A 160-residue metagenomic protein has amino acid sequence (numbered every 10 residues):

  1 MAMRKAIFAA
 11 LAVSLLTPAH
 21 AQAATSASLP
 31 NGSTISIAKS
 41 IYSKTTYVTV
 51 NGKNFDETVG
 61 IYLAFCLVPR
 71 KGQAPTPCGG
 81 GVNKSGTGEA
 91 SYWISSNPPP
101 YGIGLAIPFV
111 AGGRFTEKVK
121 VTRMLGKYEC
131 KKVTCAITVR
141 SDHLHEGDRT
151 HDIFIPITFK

Functional and structural regions predicted by a protein language model:
M1-A24, G52: Secretory targeting and sorting signals
A24-K160: Extended, solvent-exposed regions of the mature portions of secreted/cell-surface glycoproteins
